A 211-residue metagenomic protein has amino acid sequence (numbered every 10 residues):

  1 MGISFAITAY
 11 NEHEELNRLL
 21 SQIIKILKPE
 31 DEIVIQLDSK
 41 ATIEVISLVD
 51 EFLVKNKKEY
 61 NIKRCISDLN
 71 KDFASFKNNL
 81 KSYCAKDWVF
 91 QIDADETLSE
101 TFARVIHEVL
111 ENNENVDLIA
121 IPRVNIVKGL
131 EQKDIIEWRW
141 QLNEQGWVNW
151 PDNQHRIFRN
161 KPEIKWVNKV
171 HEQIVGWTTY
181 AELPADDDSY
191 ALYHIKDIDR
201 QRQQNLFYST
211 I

Functional and structural regions predicted by a protein language model:
M1-K25: N-proximal low-complexity "stem/linker" segments adjacent to membrane-targeting elements
G2, K28-E30, K86, V116: A general structural motif
S21-I66: Acidic donor-binding segment of Leloir-type glycosyltransferases
K25, S82-Y83: Solvent-exposed polar/charged
D38, I92-D93, T101: Active-site acidic Asp-centered loop
I66-D72: Short, acidic/glycine-rich phosphate-metal binding loop used to engage nucleotide
F73-K81, T97-I211: Catalytic-site signature of metal-activated, phosphate-bearing donor transferases, centered on the GT-A/GT-A-like
K86-T97: Short beta-strand-to-loop acidic/aromatic patch adjacent to the donor-nucleotide binding site
